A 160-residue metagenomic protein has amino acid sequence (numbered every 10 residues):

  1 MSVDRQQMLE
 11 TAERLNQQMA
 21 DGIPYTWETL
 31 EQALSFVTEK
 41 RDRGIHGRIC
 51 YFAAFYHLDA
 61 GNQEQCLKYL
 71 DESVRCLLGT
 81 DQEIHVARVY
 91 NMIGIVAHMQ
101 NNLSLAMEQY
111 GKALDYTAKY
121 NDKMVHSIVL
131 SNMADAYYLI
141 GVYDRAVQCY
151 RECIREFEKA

Functional and structural regions predicted by a protein language model:
M1-M8, K40-R41: TPR-adjacent "capping" and linker segments in tetratricopeptide-repeat scaffold/adaptor proteins
R5-Q6, G44, I84, M124: Residue signature of alpha-solenoid helical repeat architecture, marking inter-repeat boundaries and helix-start
N16-A20, R48-D59, H85-M99, M124-L139: Conserved alpha-helical positions within TPR/SEL1-like repeat arrays
E31-T38, E72-D81, K112-D122, R151-K159: Amphipathic alpha-helical segments of tetratricopeptide repeats
F36-R48: Short, charge-rich amphipathic alpha-helical segments embedded in non-transmembrane helical bundles/solenoids
T117-A160: Solenoidal tandem-repeat scaffolds enriched in leucines and small polar residues
